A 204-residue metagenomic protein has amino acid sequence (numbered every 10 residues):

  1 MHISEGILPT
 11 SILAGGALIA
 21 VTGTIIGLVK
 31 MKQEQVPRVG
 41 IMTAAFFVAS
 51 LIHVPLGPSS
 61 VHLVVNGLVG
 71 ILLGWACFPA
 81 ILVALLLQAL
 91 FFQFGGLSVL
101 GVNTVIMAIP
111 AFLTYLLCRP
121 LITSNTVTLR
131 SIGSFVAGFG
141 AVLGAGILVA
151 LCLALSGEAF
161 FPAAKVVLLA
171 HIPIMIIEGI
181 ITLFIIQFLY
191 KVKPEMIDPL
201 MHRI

Functional and structural regions predicted by a protein language model:
M1-L68: Hydrophobic transmembrane alpha-helices
L8-L13, V99-I109, P173-I177: Membrane-interface loop-to-helix entry segments
A14-A20, A108-L117, I176-F188: Hydrophobic cores of alpha-helical transmembrane segments in multi-pass inner/ER membrane proteins, independent
E34-T43, V64-V69, G101-A108, R130-V136: Cytoplasmic-side transmembrane-helix entry/capping segments in multi-pass membrane proteins
T43-F47, C77-A89: Small-polar-interrupted transmembrane alpha-helices in polytopic inner-membrane proteins
L51-S60, V83-T114: Interfacial aromatic-anchored transmembrane helix boundaries in multi-pass membrane proteins
N103-V149: Short helix-perturbing small/polar motifs within transmembrane alpha-helices
I132-V142, S156, F160-I204: C-terminal transmembrane helix-loop-helix hairpin of multi-pass membrane proteins
